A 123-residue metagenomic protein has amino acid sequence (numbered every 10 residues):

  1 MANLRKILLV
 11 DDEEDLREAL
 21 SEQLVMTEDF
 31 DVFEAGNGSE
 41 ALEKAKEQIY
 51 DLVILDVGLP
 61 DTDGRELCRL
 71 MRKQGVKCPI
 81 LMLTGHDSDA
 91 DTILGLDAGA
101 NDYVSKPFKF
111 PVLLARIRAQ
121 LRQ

Functional and structural regions predicted by a protein language model:
E14-F33: Two-component/phosphorelay signaling modules centered on CheY-like receiver
R17, P60, S88: The feature encodes the CheY-like receiver
E34-L52: Acidic, metal-coordinating helix/loop segments flanking the phosphotransfer/catalytic sites of two-component signaling
N37, D63-E66: Acidic catalytic/metal-coordinating carboxylates
E43, R65-V76: Short amphipathic alpha-helix used as the core "switch/output" element in two-component signaling
V53, V57-G58, H86: The short loop immediately C-terminal to the conserved phospho-acceptor aspartate in CheY-like receiver
